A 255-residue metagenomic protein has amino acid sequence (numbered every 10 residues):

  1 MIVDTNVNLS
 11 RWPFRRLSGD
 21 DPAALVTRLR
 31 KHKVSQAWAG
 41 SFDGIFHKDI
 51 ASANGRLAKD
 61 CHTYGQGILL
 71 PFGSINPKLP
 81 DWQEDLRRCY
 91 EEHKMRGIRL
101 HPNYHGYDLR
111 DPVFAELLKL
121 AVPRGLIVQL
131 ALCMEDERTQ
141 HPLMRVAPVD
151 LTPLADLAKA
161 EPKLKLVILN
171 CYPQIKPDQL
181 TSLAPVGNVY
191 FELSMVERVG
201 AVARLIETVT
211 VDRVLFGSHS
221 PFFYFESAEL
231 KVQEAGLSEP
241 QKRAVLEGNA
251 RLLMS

Functional and structural regions predicted by a protein language model:
M1-N8, P13-F14, S18-Q36, R87 (+2 more regions): Mid-to-C-terminal alpha-helical segments outside catalytic/metal-binding sites
M1-R16, N54, A58-C61, G65-G73 (+1 more regions): Mobile, glycine- and charge-enriched loop segments and immediately flanking short secondary-structure elements within
I2-T5, W38-S41, F72-S74, R99 (+3 more regions): Active-site neighborhood of phospho(di)ester-bond hydrolases with catalytic His/Asp-centered motifs
N6, L29, L57, C61 (+7 more regions): Conserved, mostly hydrophobic/aromatic
S10-P13, G44-H47, P77-D81, H105 (+4 more regions): Active-site environment of divalent metal-dependent phosphoester hydrolases
A24-R28, A53-C61, D85-C89, V113-L117 (+4 more regions): A general structural detector for well-ordered alpha-helical segments in enzyme core domains, enriched
S35-Q36, K48-D136: Active-site gating/metal-coordination segments in enzymes
H93-G97, R110-L215: Catalytic pocket-lining loop regions of alpha/beta-barrel enzymes, especially the amidohydrolase/enolase/GH5 lineages
